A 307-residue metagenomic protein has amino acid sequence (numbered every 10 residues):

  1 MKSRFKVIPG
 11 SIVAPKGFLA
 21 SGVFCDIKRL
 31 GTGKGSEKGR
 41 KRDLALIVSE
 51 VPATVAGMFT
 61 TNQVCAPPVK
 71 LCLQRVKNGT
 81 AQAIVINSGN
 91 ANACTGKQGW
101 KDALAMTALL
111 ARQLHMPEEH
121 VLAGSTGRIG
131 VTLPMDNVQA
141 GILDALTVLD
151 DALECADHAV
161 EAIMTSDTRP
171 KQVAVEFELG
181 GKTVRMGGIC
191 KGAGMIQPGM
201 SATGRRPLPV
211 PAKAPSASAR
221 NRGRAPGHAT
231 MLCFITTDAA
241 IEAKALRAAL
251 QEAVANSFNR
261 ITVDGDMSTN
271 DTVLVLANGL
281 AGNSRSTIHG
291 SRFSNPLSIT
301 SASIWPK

Functional and structural regions predicted by a protein language model:
M1-T60: N-terminal amphipathic/basic leader segments beginning at the initiator methionine
T32-E37, G187-G199, T262-N270: Conserved phosphate/anionic-ligand binding catalytic regions in large, soluble enzymes, centered on
T54-K77, D167-V175: Glycine-rich oxoanion-binding loops at beta->alpha junctions
V64-R75, W100-L114, R247-R260, S298-K307: Short, well-ordered amphipathic alpha-helical segments that serve as non-catalytic structural scaffolds within diverse
I84, S88-K97, E119-A140, T262-S284: Short, surface-exposed loop/turn segments at secondary-structure boundaries that line and modulate
L104-A105, L109-G204, R224-A255: Glycine-rich, mobile lid/loop segments that gate access to catalytic sites or pores
A202-P226, T287-P296: Intrinsic disorder/low-complexity segments
V273-K307: A glycine- and small/hydrophobic-rich beta-loop-beta segment that serves as a flexible "lid/hinge" or phosphate-binding
